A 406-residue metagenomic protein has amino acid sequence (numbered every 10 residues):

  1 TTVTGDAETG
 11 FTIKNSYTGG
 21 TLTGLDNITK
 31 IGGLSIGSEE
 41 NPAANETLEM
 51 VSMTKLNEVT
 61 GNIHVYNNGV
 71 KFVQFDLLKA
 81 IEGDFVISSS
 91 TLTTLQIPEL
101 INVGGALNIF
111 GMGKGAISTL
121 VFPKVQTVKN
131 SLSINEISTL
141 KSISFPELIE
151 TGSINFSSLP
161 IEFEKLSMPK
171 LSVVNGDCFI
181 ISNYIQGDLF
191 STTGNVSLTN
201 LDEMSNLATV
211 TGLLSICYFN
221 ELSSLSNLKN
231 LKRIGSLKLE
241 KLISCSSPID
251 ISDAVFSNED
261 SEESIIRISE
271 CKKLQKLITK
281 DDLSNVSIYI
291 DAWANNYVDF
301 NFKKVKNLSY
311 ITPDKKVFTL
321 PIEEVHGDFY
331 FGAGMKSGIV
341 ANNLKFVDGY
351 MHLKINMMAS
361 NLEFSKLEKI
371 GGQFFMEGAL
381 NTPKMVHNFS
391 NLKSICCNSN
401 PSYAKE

Functional and structural regions predicted by a protein language model:
T4-G24, K30-S52, V59-K71, L77 (+12 more regions): Concave beta-strand-loop units of leucine-rich repeat
